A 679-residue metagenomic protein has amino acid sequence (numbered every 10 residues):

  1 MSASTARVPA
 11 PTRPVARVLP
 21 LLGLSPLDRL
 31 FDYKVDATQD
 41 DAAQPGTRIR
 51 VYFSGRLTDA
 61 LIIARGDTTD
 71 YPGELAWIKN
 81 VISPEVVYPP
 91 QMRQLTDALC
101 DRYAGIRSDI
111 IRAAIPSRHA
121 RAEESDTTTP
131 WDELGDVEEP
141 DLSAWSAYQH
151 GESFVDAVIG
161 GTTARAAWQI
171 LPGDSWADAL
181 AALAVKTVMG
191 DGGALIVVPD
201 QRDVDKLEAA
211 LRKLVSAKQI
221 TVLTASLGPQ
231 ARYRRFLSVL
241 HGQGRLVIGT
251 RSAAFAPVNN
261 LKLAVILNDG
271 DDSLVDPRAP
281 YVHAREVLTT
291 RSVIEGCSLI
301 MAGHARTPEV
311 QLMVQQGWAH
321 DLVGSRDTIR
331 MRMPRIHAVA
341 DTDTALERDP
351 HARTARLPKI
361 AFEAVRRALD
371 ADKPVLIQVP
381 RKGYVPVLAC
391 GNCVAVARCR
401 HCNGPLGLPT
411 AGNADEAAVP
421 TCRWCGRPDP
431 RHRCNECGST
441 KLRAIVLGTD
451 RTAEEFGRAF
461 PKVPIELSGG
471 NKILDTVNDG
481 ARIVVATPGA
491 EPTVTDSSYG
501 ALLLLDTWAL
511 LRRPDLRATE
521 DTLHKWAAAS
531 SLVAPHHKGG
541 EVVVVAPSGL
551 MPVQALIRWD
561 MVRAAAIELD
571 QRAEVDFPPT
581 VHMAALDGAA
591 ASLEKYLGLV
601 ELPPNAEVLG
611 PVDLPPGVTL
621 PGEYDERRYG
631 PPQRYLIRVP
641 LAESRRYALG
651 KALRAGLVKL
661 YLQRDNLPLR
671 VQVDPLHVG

Functional and structural regions predicted by a protein language model:
M1-P350, K359, L369-D370, D496 (+3 more regions): Accessory, non-ATPase domains that flank or precede helicase/AAA+ motor cores in DNA-metabolism machines
A164-V188, G192-L223, Q230-Y233, L240 (+5 more regions): Inter-lobe coupling/hinge segments of SF2-like helicase ATPases
L467, A606-Y624, L667-V673: Short beta-strand elements
W559-V562, A591-G617: Short amphipathic alpha-helix segments
Q571-V575, T619-E626: Short beta-strand/turn micro-motifs at beta-sheet edges
